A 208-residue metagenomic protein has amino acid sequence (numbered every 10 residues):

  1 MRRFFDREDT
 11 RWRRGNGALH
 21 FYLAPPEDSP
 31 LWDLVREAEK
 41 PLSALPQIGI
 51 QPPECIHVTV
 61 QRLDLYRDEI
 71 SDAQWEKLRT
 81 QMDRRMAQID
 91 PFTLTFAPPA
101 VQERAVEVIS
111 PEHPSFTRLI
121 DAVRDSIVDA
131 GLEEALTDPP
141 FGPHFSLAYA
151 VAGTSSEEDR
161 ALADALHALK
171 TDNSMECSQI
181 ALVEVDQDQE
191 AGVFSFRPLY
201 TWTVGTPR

Functional and structural regions predicted by a protein language model:
M1-R208: Histidine-dependent nucleotide/RNA phosphoesterase domain, centered on the 2H-phosphoesterase fold with its duplicated
